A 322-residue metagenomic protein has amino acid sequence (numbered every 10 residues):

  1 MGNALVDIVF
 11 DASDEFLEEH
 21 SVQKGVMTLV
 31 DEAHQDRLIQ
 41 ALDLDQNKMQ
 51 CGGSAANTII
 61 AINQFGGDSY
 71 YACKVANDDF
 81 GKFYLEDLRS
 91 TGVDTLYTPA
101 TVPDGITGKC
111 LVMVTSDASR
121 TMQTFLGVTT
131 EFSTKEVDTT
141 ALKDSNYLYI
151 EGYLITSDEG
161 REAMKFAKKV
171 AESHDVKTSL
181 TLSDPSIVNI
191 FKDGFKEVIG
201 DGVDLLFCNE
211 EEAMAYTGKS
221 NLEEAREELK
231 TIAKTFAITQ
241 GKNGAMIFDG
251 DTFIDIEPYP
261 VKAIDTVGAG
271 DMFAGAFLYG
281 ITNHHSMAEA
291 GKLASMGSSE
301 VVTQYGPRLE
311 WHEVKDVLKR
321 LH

Functional and structural regions predicted by a protein language model:
M1-D11, E18-G25, K169-S173, D193 (+1 more regions): Conserved phosphate-binding/catalytic region of the ribokinase-like
M1-Y70, K82-F83: Glycine-rich phosphate/adenosyl-contacting loop at the front of the ribokinase-like
I59-D68, M113-T115, G280-H284: Alpha-helix C-terminal capping segments
S69, T95, T178-S179, F236: Hydrophobic beta-strand scaffold residues
D87-D104: A glycine-rich helix N-cap at a beta->alpha junction
L96-T101, V112-D158: Conserved phosphate-binding/catalytic loop of the ribokinase/pfkB sugar-kinase fold
A141-K143, I199-G200, K230: A short, aliphatic-rich alpha-helical micro-motif
Y147-R226, N243-G244: Conserved beta-alpha-beta core of the PfkB/ribokinase-like small-molecule kinase fold
